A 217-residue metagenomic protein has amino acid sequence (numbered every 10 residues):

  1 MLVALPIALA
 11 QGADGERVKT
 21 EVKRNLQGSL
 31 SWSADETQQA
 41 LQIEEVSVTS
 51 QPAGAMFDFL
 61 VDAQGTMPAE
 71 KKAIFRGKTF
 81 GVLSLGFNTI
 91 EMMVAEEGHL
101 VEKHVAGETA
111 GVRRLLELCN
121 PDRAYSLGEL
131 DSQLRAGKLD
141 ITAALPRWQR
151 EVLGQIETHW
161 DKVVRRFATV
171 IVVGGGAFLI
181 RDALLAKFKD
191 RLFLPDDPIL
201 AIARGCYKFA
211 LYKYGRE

Functional and structural regions predicted by a protein language model:
M1-F80, E102-V112, L139-T169, G175-E217: Nucleotide/phosphate-binding catalytic cleft detector across ATP-hydrolyzing and phosphate-transferring enzymes
G54, F87-N88: Short, glycine/acidic-enriched loop or turn micro-motifs at the edges of active sites
V82-G86: Conserved catalytic-loop position in the HRD/HxD motif
I90-V94: Short beta-strand scaffold segments in enzyme catalytic cores
E96-G98: Short acidic-glycine loop/turn motifs at beta-strand connectors
V112-W148: A mobile "lid/hinge" subdomain adjacent to the ATP/sugar-phosphate binding pocket shared across diverse ATP-dependent
